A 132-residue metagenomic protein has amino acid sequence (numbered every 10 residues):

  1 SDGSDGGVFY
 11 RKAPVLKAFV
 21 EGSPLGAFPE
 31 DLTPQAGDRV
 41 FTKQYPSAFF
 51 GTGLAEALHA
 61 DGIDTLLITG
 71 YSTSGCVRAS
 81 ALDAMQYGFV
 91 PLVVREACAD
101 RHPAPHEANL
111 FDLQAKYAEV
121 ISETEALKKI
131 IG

Functional and structural regions predicted by a protein language model:
D2-G132: Active-site-adjacent betaalpha module
